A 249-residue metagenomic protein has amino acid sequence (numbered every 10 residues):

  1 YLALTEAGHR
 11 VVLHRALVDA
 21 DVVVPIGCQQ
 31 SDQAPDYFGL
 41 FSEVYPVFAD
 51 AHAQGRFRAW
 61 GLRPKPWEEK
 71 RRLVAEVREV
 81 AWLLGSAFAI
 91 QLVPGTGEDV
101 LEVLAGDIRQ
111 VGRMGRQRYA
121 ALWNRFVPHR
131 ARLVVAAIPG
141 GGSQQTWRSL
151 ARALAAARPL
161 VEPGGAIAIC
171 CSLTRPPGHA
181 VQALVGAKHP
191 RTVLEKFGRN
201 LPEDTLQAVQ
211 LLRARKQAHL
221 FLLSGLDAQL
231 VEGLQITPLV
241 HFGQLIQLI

Functional and structural regions predicted by a protein language model:
Y1-R130, A153: Conserved, well-structured core segments that form the ligand-binding/active-site neighborhood of functional domains
A20, R130-A131, G164, Q217: A general structural motif
V24-I26, L133-A137, A168: Structural motif
C28-S31, P139-G141, L173: Short glycine-rich anion-binding loops that position phosphate/pyrophosphate groups of nucleotides and phosphorylated
Q33-A34, Q144, P177: Glycine/Thr-rich phosphate-binding loops of Rossmann-like dinucleotide-binding domains
A89, L133, H219-F221: Generic structural signal for residues positioned in beta-strands
P139-A151: Short, glycine-rich nucleotide/cofactor-binding loops
L150-I249: C-terminal non-catalytic interaction/assembly regions of soluble proteins
